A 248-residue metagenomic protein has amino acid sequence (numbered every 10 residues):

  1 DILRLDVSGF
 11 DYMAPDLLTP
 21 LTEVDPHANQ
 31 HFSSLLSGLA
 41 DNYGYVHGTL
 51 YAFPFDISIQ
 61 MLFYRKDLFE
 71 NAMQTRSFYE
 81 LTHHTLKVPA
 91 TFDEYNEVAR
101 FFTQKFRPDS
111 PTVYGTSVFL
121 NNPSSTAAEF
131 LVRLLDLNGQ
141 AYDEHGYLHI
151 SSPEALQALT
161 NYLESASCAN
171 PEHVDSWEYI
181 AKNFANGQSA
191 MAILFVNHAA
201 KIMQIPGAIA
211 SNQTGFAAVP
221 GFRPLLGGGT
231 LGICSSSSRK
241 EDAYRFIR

Functional and structural regions predicted by a protein language model:
D1-R4, A190-F195: Paired acidic/hydrophobic, glycine-rich loop segments that form the ligand-binding mouth/hinge of periplasmic-binding
D6-M61, E70, T126, S211-A217: Hinge/lid segment of periplasmic solute-binding proteins
G9-A14, F195-A210: A ligand-binding cleft/hinge motif common to bilobed small-molecule-binding domains
T22-L35, T85-V88, V118-N121, L137-Q157 (+2 more regions): Short, solvent-exposed loop/beta-turn-alpha elements that line the ligand-binding surface or hinge of extracytoplasmic
Y43, T160, S167-N170, Q204-R248: Extracytoplasmic/periplasmic substrate-recognition and gating elements
Q60-F63, L134, L231-I233: Short glycine- and hydrophobic/aromatic-rich loop-to-beta-strand nucleating segment in the catalytic cores
A90-E94, E172-N186: Short helix-initiation/N-cap motifs at beta->coil->alpha
N96-T103, E129-V174, M203-Q204: Glycine-centered hinge/linker elements that transmit conformational signals in sensory and ligand-binding systems
